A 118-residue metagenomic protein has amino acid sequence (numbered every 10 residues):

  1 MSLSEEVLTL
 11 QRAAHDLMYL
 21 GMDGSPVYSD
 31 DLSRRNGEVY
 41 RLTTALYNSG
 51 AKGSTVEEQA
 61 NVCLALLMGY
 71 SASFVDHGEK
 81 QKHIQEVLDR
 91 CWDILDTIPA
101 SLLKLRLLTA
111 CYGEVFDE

Functional and structural regions predicted by a protein language model:
L3-P26, K52-V75, S101-E118: Amphipathic alpha-helical repeat scaffolds of TPR domains
Y28-T44, H77-D89: Helix-turn-helix repeat elements of alpha-solenoid scaffolds
V39-Q59: Short, well-structured hydrophobic secondary-structure segments
T43-G50, C91, L95-L102: Alpha-helical junction/boundary sensor with strong preference for TPR arrays
V62-I98: Charged low-complexity stretches with an acidic bias
